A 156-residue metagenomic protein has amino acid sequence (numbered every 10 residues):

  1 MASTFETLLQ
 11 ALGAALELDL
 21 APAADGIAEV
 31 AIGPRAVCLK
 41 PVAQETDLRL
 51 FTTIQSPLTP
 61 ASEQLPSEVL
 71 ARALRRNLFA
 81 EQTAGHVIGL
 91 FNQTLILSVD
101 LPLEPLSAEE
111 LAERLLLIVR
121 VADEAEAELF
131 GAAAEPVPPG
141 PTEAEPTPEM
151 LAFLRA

Functional and structural regions predicted by a protein language model:
M1-C38, E81, V87, A156: Charge-rich, low-complexity N-terminal segments
F5, S67, P146-M150: Short amphipathic alpha-helical segments that mediate assembly, nucleic-acid/protein binding, or membrane association
V30-T59: Short, well-structured hydrophobic secondary-structure segments
A43, L101-L103: A short beta-strand motif that forms part of the nucleic acid-binding face of small beta-barrel RNA-binding folds
R49-F51, S62-Q64, S107-L111: A short, polar/proline- and glycine-enriched secondary-structure boundary/capping micro-motif
T53-Q93, S98: Short, internal acidic amphipathic alpha-helical interface segments that mediate docking to partner proteins
V69-A80, L103-A133: Ampiphathic alpha-helical segments that act as solvent-exposed interaction surfaces
L129-A156: Short, highly charged C-terminal tails/helix-capping segments
